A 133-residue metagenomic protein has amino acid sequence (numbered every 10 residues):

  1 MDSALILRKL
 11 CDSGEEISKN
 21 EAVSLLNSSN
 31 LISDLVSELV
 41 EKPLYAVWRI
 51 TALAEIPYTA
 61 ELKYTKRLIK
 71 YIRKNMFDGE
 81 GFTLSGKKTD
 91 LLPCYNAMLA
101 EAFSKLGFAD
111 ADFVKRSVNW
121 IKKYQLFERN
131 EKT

Functional and structural regions predicted by a protein language model:
M1-T133: Preference for long, amphipathic alpha-helical scaffolds in soluble/luminal domains and all-alpha bundles
